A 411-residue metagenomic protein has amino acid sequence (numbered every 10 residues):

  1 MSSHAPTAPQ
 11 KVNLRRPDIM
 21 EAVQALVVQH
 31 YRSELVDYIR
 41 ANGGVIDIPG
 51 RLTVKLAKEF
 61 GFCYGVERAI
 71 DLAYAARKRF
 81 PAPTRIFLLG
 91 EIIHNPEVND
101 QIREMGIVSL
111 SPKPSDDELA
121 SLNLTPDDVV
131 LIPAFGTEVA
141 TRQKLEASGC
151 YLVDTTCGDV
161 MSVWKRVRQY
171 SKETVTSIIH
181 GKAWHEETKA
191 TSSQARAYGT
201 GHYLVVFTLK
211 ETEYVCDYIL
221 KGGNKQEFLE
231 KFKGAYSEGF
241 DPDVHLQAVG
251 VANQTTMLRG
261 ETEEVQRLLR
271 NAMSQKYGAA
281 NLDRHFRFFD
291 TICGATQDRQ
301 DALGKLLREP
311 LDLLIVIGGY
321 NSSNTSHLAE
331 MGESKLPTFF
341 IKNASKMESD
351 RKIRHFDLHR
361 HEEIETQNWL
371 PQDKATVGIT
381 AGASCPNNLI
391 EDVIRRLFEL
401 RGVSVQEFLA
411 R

Functional and structural regions predicted by a protein language model:
S2-R411: The feature marks the mature, well-folded catalytic cores of soluble enzymes
